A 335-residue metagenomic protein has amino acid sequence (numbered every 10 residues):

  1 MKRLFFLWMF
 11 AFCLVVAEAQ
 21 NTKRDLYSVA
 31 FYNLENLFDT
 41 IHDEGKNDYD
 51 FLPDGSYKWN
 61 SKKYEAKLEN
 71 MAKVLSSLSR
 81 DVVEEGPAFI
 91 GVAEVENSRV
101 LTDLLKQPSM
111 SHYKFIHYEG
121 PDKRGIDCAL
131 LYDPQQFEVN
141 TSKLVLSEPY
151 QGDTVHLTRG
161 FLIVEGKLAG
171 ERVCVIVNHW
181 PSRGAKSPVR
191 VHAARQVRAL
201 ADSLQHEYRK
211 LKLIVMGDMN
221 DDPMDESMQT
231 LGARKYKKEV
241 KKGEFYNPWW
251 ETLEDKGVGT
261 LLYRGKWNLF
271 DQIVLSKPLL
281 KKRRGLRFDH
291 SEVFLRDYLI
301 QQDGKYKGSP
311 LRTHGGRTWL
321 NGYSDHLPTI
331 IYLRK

Functional and structural regions predicted by a protein language model:
M1-R24: Bacterial Sec-dependent N-terminal signal peptides
A19-M110, Y118-I126, R195, Q302-K307 (+1 more regions): N-terminal, active-site-proximal structural segment of metallo-dependent hydrolase catalytic domains
Q20-N21, D202-L213, D221-K335: Metal-dependent phosphoester-hydrolase catalytic domains
S28-N36, T141, R172-S182: Active-site-proximal beta-strand elements of phosphoester/diester hydrolases
E35, E96, P181, M219-D222 (+1 more regions): Catalytic metal-binding/acid-base residues of hydrolase active sites
N36-D43, L101, G184-A185, K282-R284 (+1 more regions): Short, solvent-exposed loop/turn elements at domain surfaces
F89, V95-R172, W180: Structured beta-strand-rich core segments of catalytic domains in phosphoester-bond hydrolases
